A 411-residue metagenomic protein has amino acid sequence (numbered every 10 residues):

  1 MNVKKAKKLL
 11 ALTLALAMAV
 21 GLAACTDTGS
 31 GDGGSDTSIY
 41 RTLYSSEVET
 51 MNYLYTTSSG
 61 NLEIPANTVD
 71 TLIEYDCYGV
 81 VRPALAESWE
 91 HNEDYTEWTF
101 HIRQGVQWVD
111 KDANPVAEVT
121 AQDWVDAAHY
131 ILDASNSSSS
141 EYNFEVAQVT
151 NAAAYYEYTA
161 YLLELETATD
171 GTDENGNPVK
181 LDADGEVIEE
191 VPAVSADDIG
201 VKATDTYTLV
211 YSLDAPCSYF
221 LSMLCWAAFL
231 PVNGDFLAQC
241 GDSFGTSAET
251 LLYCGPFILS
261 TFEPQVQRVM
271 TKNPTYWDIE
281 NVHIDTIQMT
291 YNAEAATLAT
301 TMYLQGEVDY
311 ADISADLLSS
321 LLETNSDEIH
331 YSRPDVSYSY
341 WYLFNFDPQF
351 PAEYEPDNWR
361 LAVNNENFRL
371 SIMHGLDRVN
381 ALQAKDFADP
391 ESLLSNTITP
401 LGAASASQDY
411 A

Functional and structural regions predicted by a protein language model:
V3-A6, Q104-S135, P256-K385, A403-A411: Extracytoplasmic/periplasmic ligand-capture domains
K7-L16: Sec-dependent N-terminal signal peptides
G21-A24: C-terminal motif of bacterial Sec signal peptides marking the signal peptidase cleavage site
T26-S35: Bacterial lipoprotein signal-peptidase II cleavage site
L43-E93, L252: N-terminal lobe/hinge region of extracytoplasmic solute-binding protein
Y44-E47, P216-C217, D312-L318: Beta->alpha turn/N-cap motifs
S137-D198, Q349-N364, A411: Surface-exposed intrinsically disordered loops and tails
E166-D198, K202-Y207, S212-Q288: Gly/Pro-rich hinge or "lid" segments in bacterial periplasmic/extracellular proteins
